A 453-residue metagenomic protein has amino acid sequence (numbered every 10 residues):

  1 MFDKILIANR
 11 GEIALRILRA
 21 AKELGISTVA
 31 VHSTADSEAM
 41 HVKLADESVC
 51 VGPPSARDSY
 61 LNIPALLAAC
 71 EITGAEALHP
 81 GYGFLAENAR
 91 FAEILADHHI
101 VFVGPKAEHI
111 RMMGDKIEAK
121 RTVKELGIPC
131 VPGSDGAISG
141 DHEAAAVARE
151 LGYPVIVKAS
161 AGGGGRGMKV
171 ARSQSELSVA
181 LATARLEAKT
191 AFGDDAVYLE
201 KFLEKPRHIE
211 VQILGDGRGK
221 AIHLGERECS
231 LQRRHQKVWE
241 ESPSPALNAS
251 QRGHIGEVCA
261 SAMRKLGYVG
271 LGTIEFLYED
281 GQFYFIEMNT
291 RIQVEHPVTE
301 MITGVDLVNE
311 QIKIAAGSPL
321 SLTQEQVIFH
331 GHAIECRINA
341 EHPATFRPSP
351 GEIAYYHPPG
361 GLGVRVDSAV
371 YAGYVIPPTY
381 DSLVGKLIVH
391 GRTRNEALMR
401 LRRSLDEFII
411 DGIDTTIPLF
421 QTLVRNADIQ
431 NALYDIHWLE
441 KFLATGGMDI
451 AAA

Functional and structural regions predicted by a protein language model:
M1-L126, I138-A146, E396: ATP-binding N-terminal substructure of ATP-dependent carboxylate-amine bond-forming enzymes
I7-I26, S48, E71-T73, A89 (+7 more regions): ATP-dependent carboxylate activation and anion-phosphoryl transfer catalytic cores that bind Mg-ATP to form
S59, F84, M112, A137 (+4 more regions): Alpha-helix initiation/capping motif
G133-S134: Conserved beta3 strand of the protein kinase N-lobe
V147-I156: Acidic/histidine-enriched active-site and ligand-binding environments that engage anionic O-linkages
